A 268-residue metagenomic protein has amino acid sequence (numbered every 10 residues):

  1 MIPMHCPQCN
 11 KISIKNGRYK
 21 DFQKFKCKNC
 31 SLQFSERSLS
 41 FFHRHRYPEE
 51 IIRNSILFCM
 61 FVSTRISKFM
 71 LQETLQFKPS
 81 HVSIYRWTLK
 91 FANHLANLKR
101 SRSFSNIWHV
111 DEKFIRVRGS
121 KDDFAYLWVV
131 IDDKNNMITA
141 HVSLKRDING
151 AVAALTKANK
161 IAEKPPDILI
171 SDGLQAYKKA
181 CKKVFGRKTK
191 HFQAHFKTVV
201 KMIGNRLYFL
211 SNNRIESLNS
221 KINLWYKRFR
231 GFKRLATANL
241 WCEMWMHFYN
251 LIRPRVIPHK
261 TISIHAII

Functional and structural regions predicted by a protein language model:
P3, K24: Residues immediately within or flanking Cys/His clusters that coordinate Zn2+ in small zinc-binding modules
P7-Q8, N29, K221: Short, cysteine/histidine-rich loop/knuckle motifs that typically chelate Zn2+
I14-Y19, R37-S40: Short Cys/His-rich "knuckle" micro-motifs
K26-N106, E112-K121: Short, positively charged, Gly/Tyr-enriched micro-motifs that form contact patches at catalytic or ligand/partner
R46-Y47, K90, A140-K164: Active-site beta-loop-alpha junctions of metal-dependent nucleic acid enzymes, especially the RNase H-like/DDE
S63, L207-M246: Short amphipathic alpha-helical "interface-anchor" segments enriched in bulky aromatics
M70, A125-D147, A154: A short, conserved beta-strand element enriched in hydrophobic/aromatic residues
R228, F232, N239-I268: C-terminal domain-tail junction helix/linker
